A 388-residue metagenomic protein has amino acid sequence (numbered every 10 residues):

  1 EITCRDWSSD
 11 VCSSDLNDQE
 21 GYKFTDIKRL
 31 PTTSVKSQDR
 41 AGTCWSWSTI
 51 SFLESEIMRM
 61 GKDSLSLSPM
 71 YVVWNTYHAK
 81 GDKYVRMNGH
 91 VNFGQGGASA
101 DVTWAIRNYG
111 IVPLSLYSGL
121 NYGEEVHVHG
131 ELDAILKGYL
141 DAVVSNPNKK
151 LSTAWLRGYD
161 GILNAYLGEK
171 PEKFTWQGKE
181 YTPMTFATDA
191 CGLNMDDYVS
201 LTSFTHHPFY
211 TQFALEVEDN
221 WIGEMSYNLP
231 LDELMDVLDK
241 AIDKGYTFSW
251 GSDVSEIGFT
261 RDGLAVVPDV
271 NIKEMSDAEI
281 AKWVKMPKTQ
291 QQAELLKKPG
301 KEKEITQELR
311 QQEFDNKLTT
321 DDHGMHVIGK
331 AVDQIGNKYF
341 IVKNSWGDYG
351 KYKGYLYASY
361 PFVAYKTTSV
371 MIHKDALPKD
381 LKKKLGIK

Functional and structural regions predicted by a protein language model:
E1-C12: Single conserved hydrophobic/aromatic residue that forms the stacking wall/gate of nucleotide- or nucleobase-binding
T3, G94-Q95, D315-T319: Short Gly/Pro-enriched turn/cap motifs at secondary-structure boundaries
D6-S8, S37, S99, T320: A broadly tuned, weak detector of single residues within folded domains
D10, S14-G21: Blade/loop signatures of beta-propeller domains
S13, F52, G61, Y84 (+7 more regions): General N-terminal targeting signals
G21-N220, M225-S249, G350-Y352: Active-site nucleophile-adjacent alpha helix/oxyanion-hole segment immediately C-terminal to the catalytic cysteine
R157-K388: Active-site signature of cysteine proteases
